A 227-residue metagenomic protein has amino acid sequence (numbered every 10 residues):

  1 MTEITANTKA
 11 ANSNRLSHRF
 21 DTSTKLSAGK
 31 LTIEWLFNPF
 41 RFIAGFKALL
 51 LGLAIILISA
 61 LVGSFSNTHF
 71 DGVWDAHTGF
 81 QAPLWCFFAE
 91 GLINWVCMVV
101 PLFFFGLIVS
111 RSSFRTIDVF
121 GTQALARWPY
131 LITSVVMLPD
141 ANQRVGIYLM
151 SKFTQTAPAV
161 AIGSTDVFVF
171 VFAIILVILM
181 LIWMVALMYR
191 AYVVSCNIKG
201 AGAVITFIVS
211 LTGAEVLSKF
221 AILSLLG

Functional and structural regions predicted by a protein language model:
M1-Q81: N-terminal juxtamembrane cytosolic/stromal segments of multi-pass membrane proteins
W35-A54, I117-W128, A201-I208: Alpha-helical transmembrane segments and their helix-start/interface "positive-inside/aromatic belt" motifs in integral
I55-G63, N94-M98, L102, P129-T133 (+1 more regions): Alpha-helical transmembrane segments of multipass membrane proteins
H77-K152: Alpha-helical transmembrane segments with an aromatic anchor "belt"
I93-N94, A161-M184: Hydrophobic alpha-helical transmembrane segments
M98-L102, I182-Y189: Alpha-helical transmembrane segments of polytopic integral membrane proteins, especially the permease/helical cores
M188-T212: Interfacial loop-to-transmembrane junctions
E215-G227: Juxtamembrane boundary at the C-terminal end of a transmembrane helix
